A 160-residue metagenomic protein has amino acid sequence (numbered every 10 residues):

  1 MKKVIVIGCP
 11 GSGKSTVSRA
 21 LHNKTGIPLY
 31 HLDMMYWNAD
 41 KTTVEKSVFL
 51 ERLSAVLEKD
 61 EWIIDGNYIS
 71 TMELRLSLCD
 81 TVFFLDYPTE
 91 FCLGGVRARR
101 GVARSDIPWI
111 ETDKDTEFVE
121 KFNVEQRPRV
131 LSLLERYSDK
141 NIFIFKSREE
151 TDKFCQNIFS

Functional and structural regions predicted by a protein language model:
K3: Walker A (P-loop) ATP-phosphate-binding motif of ABC ATPase nucleotide-binding domains
V6: Hydrophobic anchor at the beta1->P-loop junction of P-loop NTPases
P10: The conserved Walker
K14: Conserved lysine of the Walker
V17: Hydrophobic positions on the alpha1 helix immediately C-terminal to the Walker A/P-loop
K24, F122-S160: NTP-dependent small-molecule kinase module
P28-V82, Y87: Conserved nucleotide-sensing/catalytic segment adjacent to the nucleotide-binding pocket in NTP-handling enzymes
D86-R129: A glycine- and Lys/Arg-enriched "phosphate-lid" helix/loop adjacent to the NTP-binding pocket of small-molecule kinases
